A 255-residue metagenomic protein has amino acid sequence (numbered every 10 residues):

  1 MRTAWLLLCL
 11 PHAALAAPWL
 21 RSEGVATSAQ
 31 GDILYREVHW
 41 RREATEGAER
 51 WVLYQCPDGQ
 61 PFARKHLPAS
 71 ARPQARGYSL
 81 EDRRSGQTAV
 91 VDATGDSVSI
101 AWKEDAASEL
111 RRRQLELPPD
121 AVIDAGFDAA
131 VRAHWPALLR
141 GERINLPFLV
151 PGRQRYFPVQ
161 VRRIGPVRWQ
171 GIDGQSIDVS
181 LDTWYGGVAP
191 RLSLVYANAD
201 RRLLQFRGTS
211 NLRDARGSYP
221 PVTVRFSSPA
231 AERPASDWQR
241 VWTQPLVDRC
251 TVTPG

Functional and structural regions predicted by a protein language model:
M1, A16-A17: Absolute protein N-terminus
M1-L7: Sec-dependent signal peptide recognition, specifically the positively charged N-region followed immediately by
L6, L15-A16: Short stretches within intrinsically disordered, low-complexity N-terminal or propeptide regions
L8, A129, A133, A137 (+2 more regions): Charged/polar, solvent-exposed surface patches and flexible loops
P11-A13: N-terminal signal peptide c-region/cleavage motif recognized by signal peptidases
A17-Q74, Y78-T94, P147-G255: Acidic, serine/threonine-rich low-complexity disordered tracts
G95-D105: A basic- and aromatic-enriched beta-loop-alpha substructure that forms the phosphate/nucleotide- and DNA/RNA-contacting
E104-R155: Surface-exposed beta-loop interaction hotspot
